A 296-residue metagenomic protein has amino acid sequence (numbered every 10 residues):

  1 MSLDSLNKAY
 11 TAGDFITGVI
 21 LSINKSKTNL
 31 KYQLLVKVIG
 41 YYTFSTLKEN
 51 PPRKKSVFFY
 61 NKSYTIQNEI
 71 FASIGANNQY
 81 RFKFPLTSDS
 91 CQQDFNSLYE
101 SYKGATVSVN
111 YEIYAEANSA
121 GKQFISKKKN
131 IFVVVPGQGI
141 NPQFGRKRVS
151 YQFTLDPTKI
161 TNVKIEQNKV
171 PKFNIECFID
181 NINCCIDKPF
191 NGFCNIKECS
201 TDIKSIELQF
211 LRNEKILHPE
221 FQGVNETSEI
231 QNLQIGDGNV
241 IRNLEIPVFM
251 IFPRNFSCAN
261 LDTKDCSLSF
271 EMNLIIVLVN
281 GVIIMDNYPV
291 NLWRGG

Functional and structural regions predicted by a protein language model:
M1-G296: C-terminal beta-sandwich interaction modules and adjacent acidic, Ser/Thr/Pro/Gly-rich low-complexity tails used
